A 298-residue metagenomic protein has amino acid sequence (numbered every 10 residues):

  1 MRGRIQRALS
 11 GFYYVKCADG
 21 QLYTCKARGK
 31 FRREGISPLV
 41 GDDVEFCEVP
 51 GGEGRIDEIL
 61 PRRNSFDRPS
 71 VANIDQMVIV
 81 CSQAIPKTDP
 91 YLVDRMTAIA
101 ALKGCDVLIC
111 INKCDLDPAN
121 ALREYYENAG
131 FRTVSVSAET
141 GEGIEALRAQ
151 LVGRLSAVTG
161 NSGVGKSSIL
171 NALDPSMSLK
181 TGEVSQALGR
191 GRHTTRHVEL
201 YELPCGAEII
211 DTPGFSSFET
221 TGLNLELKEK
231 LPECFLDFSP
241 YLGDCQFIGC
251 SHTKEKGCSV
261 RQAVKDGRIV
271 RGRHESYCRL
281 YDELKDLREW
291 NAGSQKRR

Functional and structural regions predicted by a protein language model:
M1-L9: Structural detector for short beta-strands of small beta-barrel domains
G11, G29, G35-P50, L60-M77 (+6 more regions): Helix-rich effector regions associated with P-loop NTPase G domains
Y13-C17, C25, F46: SH3/SH3-like beta-barrel fold
Q21-K30: Short, structured beta-strand/loop micro-motifs enriched in basic residues and often containing a Trp
G51-I59, K87-D89: Short, Lys/Arg- and Gly-enriched loop/turn segments at beta-strand edges
A84-G130: Phosphate-binding glycine-rich loops and their immediate beta-loop-alpha structural context
K113-V164: Canonical P-loop GTPase G-domain recognition
K166-G182: A conserved segment at the C-terminal end of the G1
